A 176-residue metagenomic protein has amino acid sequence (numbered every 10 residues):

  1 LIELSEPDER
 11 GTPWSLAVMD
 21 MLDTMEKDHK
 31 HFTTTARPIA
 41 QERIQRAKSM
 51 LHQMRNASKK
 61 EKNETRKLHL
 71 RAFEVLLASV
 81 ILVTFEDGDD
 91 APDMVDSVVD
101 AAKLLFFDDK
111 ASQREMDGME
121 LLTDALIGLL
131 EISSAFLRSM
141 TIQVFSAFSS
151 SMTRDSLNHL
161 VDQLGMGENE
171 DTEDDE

Functional and structural regions predicted by a protein language model:
L1-T172: Eukaryotic nuclear macromolecular-assembly scaffolds and interaction domains used across chromosome biology and nuclear
D175-E176: N-terminal secretory targeting and juxtamembrane "stalk" segments of secreted and cell-surface proteins
